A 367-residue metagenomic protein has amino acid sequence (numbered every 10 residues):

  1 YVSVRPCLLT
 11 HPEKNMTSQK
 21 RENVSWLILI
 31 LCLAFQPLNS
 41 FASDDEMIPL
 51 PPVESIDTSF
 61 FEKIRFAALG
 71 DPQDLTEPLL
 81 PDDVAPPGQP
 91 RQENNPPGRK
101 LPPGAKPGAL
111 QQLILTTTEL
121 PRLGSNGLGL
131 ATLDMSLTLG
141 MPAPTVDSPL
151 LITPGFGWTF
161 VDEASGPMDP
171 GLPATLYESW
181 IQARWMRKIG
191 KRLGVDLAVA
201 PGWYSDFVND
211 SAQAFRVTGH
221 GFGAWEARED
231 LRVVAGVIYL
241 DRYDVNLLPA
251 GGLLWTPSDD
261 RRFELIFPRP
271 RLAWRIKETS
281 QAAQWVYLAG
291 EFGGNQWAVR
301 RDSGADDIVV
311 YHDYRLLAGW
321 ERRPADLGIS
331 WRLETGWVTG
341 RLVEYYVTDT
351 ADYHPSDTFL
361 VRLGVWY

Functional and structural regions predicted by a protein language model:
S43-A164, L265: Short glycine/proline- and aromatic-enriched beta-strand/turn motifs that initiate or cap beta-hairpins
L113-T117, I152-P154, L197-V199, V233-A235 (+4 more regions): Membrane-embedded beta-strand positions of outer-membrane beta-barrel proteins
T117-L123, F156-A164, P201-F207, V237-Y243 (+5 more regions): Transmembrane beta-strands of outer-membrane beta-barrel pores
G129-M135, P173-S179, S211-V217, V245-L247 (+3 more regions): Residues that define the transmembrane beta-barrel architecture of outer-membrane proteins
L139-A143, A183-R187, W225, Y239 (+5 more regions): Residue-level signature of outer-membrane beta-barrel architecture
T145-I152, K191-V195, E229-A235, D260-F263 (+2 more regions): Repeated loop/turn-to-beta-strand initiation elements of outer-membrane beta-barrel proteins
T159-G171, P268-H354, T358: Outer-membrane beta-barrel translocator/channel fold
A250-W255, W320-R322, Y353-Y367: Outer-membrane beta-barrel "beta-signal"
